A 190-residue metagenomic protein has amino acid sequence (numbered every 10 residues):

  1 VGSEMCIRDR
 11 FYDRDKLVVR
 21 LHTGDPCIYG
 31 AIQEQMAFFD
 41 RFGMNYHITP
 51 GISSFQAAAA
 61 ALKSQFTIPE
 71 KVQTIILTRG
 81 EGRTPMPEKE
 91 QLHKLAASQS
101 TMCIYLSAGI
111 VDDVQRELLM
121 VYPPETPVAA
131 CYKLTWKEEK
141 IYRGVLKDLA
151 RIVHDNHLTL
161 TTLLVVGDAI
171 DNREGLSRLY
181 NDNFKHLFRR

Functional and structural regions predicted by a protein language model:
V1-I7: Short, small-residue-biased leader/transition segments that mark boundaries at the very start of proteins
S3, P50-G51, S107: Short beta->alpha connector loops at strand-helix junctions that form conserved, small/polar/Pro-enriched
M5, A58, Q65-F66, E117-V121: Short linear motifs in intrinsically disordered
R8-F11, A61-Q65, E88-Q91: Short, charged beta->alpha transition segments
D13-G82: Short glycine-cluster motifs
R14-V18, A31, A37, V72-T74 (+1 more regions): A contiguous loop/helix-start segment that scaffolds small-molecule binding in enzyme catalytic cores
